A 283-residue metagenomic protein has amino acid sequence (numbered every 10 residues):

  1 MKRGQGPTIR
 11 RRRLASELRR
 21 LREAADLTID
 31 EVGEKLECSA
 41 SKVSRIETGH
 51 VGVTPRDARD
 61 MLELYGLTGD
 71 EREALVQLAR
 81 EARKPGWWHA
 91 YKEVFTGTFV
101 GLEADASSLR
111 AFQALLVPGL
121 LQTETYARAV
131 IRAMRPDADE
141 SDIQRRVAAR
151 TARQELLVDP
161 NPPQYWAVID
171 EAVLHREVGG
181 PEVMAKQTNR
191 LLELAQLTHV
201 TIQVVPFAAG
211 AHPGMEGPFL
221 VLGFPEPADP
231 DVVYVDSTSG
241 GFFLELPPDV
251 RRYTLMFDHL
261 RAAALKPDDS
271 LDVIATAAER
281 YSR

Functional and structural regions predicted by a protein language model:
K2-S16, R20, A24, D30-E34 (+4 more regions): Interdomain hinge/linker segments and adjacent boundary elements that couple functional modules
L27, C38-S39: The short coil/loop that forms the "turn" connecting the two helices of the helix-turn-helix
E37, Q77, G210: Positions that flank functional sites
E37, T54-A58, V232-D236: Short acidic (Asp/Glu) and glycine-rich catalytic loops that position anionic groups and cofactors
C38, W87-W88, F219: Tryptophan-centered motif/residue detector
G180-R283: C-terminal regulatory/effector modules of DNA-binding transcriptional regulators
